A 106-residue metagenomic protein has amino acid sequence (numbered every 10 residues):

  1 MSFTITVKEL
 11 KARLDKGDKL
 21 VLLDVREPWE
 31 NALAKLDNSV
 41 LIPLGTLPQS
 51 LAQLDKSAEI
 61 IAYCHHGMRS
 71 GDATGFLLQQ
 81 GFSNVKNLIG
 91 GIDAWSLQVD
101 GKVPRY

Functional and structural regions predicted by a protein language model:
M1-V21, E27-E59, M68-Y106: Rhodanese-like catalytic fold shared by cysteine-dependent sulfurtransferases and DSP/PTP-type phosphatases
Y63-C64: Short, surface-exposed ligand- or partner-binding patches at beta-edge/loop junctions that are enriched in aromatics
